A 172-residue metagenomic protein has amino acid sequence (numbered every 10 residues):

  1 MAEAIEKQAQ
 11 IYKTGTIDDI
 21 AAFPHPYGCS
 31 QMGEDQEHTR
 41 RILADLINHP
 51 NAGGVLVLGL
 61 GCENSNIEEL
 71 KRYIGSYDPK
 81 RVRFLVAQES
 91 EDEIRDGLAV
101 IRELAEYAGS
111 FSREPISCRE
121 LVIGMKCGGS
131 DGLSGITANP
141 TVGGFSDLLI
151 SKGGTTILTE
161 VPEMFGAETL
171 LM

Functional and structural regions predicted by a protein language model:
M1-M172: Metallocofactor- and cofactor-centric catalytic cores in central/energy metabolism, strongly enriched
